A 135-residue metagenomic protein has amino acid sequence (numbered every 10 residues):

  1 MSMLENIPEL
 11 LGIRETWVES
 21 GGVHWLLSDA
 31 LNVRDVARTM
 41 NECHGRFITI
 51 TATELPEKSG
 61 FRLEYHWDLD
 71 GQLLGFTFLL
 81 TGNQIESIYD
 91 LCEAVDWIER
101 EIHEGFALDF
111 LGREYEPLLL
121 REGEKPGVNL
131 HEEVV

Functional and structural regions predicted by a protein language model:
M1-V135: Terminal low-complexity/charged segments
